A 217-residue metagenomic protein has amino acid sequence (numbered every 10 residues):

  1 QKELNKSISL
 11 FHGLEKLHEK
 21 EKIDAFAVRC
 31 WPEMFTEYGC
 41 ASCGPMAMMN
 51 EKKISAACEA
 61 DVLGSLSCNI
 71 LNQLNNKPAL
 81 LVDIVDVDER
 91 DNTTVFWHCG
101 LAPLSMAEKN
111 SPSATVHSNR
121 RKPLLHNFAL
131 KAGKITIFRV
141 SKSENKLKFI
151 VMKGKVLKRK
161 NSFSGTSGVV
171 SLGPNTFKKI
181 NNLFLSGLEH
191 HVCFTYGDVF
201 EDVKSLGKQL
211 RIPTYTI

Functional and structural regions predicted by a protein language model:
Q1-C40: A charged, amphipathic alpha-helical module
E3, K22, R29, K77-V85 (+1 more regions): Flexible, glycine/charged-enriched surface loops at secondary-structure junctions
E3-F11, E59-L63, Y196-V199, V203: Generic structural signal for well-ordered, non-membrane alpha-helical segments in soluble metabolic enzymes
F11-E15, G64-N72, V203-G207: Predominant activation on well-ordered alpha-helical scaffold segments within soluble catalytic domains
T36-S42, N92-V95: Short acidic, glycine/serine/threonine-rich loops at helix termini
C40-K53: Acidic catalytic cores of enzymes that act on phosphate-bearing nucleotides/polynucleotides
K53-S164: C-terminal catalytic subdomain
R121-I217: Extended hydrophobic packing segments that form well-structured cores
